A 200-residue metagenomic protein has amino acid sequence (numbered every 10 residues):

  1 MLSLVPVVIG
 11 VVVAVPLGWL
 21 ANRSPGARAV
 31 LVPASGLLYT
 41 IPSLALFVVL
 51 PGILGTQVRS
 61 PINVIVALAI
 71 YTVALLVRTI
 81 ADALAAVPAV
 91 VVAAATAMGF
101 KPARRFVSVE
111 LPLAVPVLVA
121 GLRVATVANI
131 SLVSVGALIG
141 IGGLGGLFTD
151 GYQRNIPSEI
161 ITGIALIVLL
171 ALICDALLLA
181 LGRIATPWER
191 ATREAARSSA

Functional and structural regions predicted by a protein language model:
M1-L2, F47-L75, V115, E159 (+1 more regions): Loop-to-helix entry region at the N-terminal start of transmembrane alpha-helices in multi-pass membrane transporters
M1-L2, V15-L50, R78-D82: Cytoplasmic-entry segments and transmembrane alpha-helices of multi-pass inner-membrane transporters
L4, P102-V135, T162, L178: Transmembrane alpha-helices
V13-L17, N63-V66, I70-V92, V115 (+2 more regions): Membrane-embedded alpha-helices of multi-pass transport/permease systems
A34-I41, L50, V66-L76, V135 (+1 more regions): Hydrophobic transmembrane alpha-helices
T79-L118, L144, F148: Short cytoplasmic-facing helical segments at TM-TM junctions of multi-pass membrane proteins
L144-A180: Hydrophobic alpha-helical transmembrane segments of polytopic membrane proteins
A176-A200: Transmembrane alpha-helical segments of polytopic membrane transport and secretion proteins
